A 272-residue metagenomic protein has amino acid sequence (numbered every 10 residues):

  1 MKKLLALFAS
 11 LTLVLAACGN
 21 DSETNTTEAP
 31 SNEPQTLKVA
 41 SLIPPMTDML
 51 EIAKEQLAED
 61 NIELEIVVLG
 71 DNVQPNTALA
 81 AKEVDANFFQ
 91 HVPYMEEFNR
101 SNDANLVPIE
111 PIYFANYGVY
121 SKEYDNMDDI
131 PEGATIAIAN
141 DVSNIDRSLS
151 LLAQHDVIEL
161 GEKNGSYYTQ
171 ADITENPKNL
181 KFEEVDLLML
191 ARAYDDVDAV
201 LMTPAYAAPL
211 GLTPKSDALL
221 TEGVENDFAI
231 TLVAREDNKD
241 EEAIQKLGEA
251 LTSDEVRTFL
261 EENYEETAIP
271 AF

Functional and structural regions predicted by a protein language model:
L13-A17: C-terminal motif of bacterial Sec signal peptides marking the signal peptidase cleavage site
G19-S22: Bacterial signal peptide processing site
N32-P44, I62-V68, T135-I136: Short, well-ordered beta-strand elements
I66-T77, G165-R192: Short helix-initiation/N-cap motifs at beta->coil->alpha
E97-I109, Y124, D196, L201 (+1 more regions): Ligand-binding "clamshell"
I109-I158, R257-T258: A conserved helix-loop-strand patch within extracytoplasmic ligand-binding domains of the periplasmic binding
N116-M127, A229-E241: A bilobed periplasmic-binding-protein/Venus flytrap-type ligand-binding module shared by bacterial periplasmic
D146-A153, L251-A271: Periplasmic-binding protein-like
